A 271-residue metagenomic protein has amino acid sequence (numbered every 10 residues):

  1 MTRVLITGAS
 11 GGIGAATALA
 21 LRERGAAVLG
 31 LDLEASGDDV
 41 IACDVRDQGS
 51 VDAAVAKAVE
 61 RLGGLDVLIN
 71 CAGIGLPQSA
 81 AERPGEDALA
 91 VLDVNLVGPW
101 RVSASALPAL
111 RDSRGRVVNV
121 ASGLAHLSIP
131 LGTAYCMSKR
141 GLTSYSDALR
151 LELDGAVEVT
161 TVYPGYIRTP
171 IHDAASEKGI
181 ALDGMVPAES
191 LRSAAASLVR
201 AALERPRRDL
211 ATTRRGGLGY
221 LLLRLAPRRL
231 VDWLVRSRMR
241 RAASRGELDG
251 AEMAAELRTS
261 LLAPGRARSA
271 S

Functional and structural regions predicted by a protein language model:
S10-G11: Conserved glycine-rich cofactor-binding loop
G37-G49: Rossmann-fold cofactor-recognition segment
C71-L76: Conserved NAD(P)H cofactor-binding loop of Rossmann-fold oxidoreductase domains
S79-A80, P84-L92: Substrate-binding pocket helix/loop in short-chain dehydrogenase/reductase
S103, S138: Active-site helix of classical SDR
S122: Residue(s) in the substrate-gating loop at a strand-loop-helix junction that position the organic substrate next
R150-R215: SDR active-site lid
